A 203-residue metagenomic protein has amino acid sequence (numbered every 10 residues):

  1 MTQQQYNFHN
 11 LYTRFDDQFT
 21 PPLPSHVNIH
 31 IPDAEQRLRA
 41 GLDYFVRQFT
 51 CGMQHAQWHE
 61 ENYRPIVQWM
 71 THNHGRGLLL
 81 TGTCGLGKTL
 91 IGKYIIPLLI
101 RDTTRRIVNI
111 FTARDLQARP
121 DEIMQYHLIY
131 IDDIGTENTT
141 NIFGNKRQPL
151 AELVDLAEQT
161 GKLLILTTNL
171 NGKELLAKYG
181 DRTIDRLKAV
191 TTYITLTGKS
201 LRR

Functional and structural regions predicted by a protein language model:
M1-H74, I194, G198, R202-R203: A short, basic N-terminal segment
T2-D17, T136-R203: Replace "adjacent to P-loop NTPase cores in ATP/GTP-dependent enzymes" with "adjacent to NTP-binding cores
N73-H74, I123-Q125, Q159-G161: Short loop/turn elements that form and flank the Walker-type P-loop nucleotide-binding site in RecA-like NTPase cores
G77: Walker A (P-loop) ATP-phosphate-binding motif of ABC ATPase nucleotide-binding domains
L80: Hydrophobic anchor at the beta1->P-loop junction of P-loop NTPases
G85-K88: Conserved glycine(s) of the Walker
I91, I95: Hydrophobic positions on the alpha1 helix immediately C-terminal to the Walker A/P-loop
P97-E137: AAA+/P-loop NTPase substrate/partner-engagement loops
